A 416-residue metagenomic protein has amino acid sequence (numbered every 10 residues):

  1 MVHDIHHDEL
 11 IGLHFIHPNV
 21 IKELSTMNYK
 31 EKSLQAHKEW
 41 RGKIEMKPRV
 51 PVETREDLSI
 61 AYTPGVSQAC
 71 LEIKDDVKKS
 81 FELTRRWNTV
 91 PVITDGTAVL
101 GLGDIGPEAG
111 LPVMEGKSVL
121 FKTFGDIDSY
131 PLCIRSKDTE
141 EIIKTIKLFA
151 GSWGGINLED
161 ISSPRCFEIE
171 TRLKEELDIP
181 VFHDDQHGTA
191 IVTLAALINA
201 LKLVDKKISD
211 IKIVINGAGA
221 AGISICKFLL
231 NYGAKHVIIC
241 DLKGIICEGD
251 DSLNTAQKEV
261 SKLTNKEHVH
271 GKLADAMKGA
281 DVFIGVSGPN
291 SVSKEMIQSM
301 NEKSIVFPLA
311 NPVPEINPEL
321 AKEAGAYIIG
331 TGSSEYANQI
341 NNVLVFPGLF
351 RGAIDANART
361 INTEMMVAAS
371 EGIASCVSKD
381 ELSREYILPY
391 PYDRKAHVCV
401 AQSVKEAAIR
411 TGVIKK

Functional and structural regions predicted by a protein language model:
L13-T26: Short, Lys/Arg-enriched N-terminal segments with co-localized hydrophobic residues within the first ~10-30 amino acids
L24-V181, A407-I414: N-terminal ligand-binding/catalytic initiation module
K38, F81-R86, K122-T123, L148-A150 (+8 more regions): Solvent-exposed alpha-helices and their adjacent loops that cap or buttress functional pockets in soluble metabolic
L100, I105-G125, H187, I191-I284 (+1 more regions): Glycine-rich phosphate/diphosphate-binding loop of Rossmann-like nucleotide-binding domains
P131, N157-D160, V181-D184, I215 (+5 more regions): General beta-strand structural signal in soluble alpha/beta enzymes
D184-D185, P308-K416: Adenosine-phosphate binding glycine-rich loop
K258-I328, S334-E335: Rossmann-like adenosine-cofactor binding region
